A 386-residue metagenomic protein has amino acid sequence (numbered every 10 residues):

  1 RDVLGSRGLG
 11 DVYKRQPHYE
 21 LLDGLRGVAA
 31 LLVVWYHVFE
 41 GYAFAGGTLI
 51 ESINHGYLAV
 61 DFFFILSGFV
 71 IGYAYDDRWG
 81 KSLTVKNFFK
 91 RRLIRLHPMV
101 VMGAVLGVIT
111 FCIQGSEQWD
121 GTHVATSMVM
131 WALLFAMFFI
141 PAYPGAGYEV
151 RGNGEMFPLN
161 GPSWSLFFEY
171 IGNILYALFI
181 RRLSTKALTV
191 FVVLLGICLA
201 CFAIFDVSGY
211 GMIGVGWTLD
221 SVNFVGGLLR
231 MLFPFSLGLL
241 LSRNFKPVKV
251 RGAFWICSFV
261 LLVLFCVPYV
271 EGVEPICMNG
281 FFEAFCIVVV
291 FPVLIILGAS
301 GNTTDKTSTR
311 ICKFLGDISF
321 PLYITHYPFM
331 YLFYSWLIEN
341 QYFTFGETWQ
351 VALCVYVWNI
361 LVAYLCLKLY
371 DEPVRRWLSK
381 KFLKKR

Functional and structural regions predicted by a protein language model:
R1-Y13, L315: Single conserved hydrophobic/aromatic residue that forms the stacking wall/gate of nucleotide- or nucleobase-binding
V3, L22, N87-F88, L96 (+2 more regions): Alpha-helical transmembrane segments and their helix-entry boundary regions
G8, D23, G27-A30, S67 (+2 more regions): Residues within membrane-spanning alpha-helices of integral membrane proteins, especially the hydrophobic core/packing
K14-L21, L31, W35-G56, I71-V85 (+4 more regions): Alpha-helical transmembrane segments in multi-pass integral membrane proteins
G24-G27, H55, L166-Y170, I174 (+1 more regions): Hydrophobic alpha-helical transmembrane bundles that constitute the permease/transmembrane domains of multi-pass
Y57-V60, D76-S116, T122-F139, G172-N173 (+7 more regions): Transmembrane alpha-helical segments and their boundary/interface "anchor" motifs in multi-pass integral membrane
L96-Y170, C198-S221, F285-A299: Membrane-interface helix-loop-helix regions
T189-L199, A253-L262: Central hydrophobic cores of alpha-helical transmembrane segments in multi-pass integral membrane proteins
